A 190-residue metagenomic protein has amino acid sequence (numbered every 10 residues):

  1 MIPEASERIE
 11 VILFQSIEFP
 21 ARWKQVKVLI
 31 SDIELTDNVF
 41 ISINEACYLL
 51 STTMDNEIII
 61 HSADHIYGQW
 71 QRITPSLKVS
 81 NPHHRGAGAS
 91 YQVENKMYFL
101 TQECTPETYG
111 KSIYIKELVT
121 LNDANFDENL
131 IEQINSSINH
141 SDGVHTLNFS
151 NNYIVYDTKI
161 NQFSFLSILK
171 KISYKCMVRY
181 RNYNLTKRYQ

Functional and structural regions predicted by a protein language model:
M1-Q190: Carbohydrate-active catalytic/glycan-binding domains of CAZyme proteins, especially the secreted or lumenal ectodomains
